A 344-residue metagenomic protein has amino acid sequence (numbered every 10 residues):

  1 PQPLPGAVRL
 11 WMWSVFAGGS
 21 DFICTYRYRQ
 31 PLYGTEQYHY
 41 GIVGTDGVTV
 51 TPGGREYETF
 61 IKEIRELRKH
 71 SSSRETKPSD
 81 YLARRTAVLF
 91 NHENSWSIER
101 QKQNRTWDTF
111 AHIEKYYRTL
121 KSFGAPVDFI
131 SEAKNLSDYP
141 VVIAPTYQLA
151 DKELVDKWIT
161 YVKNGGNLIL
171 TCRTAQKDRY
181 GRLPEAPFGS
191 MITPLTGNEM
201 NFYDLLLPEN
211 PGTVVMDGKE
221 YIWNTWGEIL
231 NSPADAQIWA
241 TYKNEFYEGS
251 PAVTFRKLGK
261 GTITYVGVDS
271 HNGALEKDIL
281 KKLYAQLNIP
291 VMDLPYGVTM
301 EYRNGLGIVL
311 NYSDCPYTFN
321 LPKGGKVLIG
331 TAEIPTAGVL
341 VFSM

Functional and structural regions predicted by a protein language model:
P1-M344: Carbohydrate-binding surfaces of carbohydrate-active enzymes
